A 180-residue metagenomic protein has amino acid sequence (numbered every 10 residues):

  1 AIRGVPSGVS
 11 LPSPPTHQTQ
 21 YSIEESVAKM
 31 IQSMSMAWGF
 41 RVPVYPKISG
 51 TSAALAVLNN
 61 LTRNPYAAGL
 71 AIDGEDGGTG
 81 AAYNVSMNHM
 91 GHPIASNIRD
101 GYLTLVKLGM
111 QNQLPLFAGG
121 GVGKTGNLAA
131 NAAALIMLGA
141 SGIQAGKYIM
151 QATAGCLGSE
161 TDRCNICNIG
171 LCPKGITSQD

Functional and structural regions predicted by a protein language model:
A1-G8: Flexible glycine-/small-residue-enriched beta->alpha junction loops that bind anionic phosphate/pyrophosphate groups
P14-D180: Glycine-rich phosphate/ribose-binding loops and adjacent secondary-structure elements that form binding surfaces
